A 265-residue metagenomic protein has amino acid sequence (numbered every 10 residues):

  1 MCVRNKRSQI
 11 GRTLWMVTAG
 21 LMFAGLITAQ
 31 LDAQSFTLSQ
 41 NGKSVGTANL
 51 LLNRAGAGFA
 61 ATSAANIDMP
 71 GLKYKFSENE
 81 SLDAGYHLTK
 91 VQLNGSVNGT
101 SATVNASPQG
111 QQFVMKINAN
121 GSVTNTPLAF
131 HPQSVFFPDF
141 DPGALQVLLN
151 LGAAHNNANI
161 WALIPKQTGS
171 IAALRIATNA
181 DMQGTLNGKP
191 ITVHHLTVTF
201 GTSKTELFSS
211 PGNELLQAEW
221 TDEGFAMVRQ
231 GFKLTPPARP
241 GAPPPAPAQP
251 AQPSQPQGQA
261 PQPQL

Functional and structural regions predicted by a protein language model:
M1-R12: N-terminal secretory signal peptides that target proteins for export/translocation
K6-S8, I27-A29, P138: Exposed, low-complexity/repetitive linear segments and helix-based recognition motifs, biased toward charged/polar
I10, F136, A144-Q146: N-terminal compositionally biased or targeting/leader segments
T13-L26: Bacterial N-terminal signal peptides
Q30-G110, V114-A119, V147-L265: Acidic, serine/threonine-rich low-complexity disordered tracts
A84-G85, F140-P142: A conserved amphipathic terminal alpha-helix motif
F113, I117-F140: Acidic/charged, solvent-exposed loop-and-adjacent secondary-structure segments enriched in E/D, K/R, S/T, and G/P
